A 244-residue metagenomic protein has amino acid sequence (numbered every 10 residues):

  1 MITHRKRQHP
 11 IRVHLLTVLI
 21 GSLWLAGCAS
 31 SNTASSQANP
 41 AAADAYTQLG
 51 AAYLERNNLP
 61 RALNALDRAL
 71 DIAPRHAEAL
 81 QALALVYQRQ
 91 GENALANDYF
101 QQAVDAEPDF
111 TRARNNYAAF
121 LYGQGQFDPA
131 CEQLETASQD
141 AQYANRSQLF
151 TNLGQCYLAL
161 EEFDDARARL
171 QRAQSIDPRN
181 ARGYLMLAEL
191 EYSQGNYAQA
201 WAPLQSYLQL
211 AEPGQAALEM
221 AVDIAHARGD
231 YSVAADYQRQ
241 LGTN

Functional and structural regions predicted by a protein language model:
S22-A45: Bacterial Sec signal peptide processing site at the extreme N-terminus
Q37-D98, E132: Post-signal-peptide N-terminal segment of Sec-exported extracytoplasmic proteins
A38, I72, D105-E107, D140-Q142 (+3 more regions): Structural marker of alpha-solenoid helical repeat scaffolds
A42, H76, F110, A144-R146 (+2 more regions): Residue-level recognition of tetratricopeptide repeat
E55, R89-Q90, G123-Q124, D140 (+3 more regions): Register position in tetratricopeptide repeats
